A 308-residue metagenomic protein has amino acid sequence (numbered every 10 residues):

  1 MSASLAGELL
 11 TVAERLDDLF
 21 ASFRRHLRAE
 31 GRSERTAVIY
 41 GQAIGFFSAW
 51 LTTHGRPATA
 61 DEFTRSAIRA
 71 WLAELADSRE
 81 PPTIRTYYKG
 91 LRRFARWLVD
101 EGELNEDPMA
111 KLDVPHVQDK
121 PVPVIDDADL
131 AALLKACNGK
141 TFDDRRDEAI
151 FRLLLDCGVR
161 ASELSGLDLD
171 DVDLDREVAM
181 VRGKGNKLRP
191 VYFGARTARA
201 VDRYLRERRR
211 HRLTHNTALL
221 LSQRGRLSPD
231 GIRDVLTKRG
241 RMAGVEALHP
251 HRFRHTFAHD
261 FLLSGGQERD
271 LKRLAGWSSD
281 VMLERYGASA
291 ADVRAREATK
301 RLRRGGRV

Functional and structural regions predicted by a protein language model:
M1-V308: Conserved catalytic core of the tyrosine transesterase superfamily
